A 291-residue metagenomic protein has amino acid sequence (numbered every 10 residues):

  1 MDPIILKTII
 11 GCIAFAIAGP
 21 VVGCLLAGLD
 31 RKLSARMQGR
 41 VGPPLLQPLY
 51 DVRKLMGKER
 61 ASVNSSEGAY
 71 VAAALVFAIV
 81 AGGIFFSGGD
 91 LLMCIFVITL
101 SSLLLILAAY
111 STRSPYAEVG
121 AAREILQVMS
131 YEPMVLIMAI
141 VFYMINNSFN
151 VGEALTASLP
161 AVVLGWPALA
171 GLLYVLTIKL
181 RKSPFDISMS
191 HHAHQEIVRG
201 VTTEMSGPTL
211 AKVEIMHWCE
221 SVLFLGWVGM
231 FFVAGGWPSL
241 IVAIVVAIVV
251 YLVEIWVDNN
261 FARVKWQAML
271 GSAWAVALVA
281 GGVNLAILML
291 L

Functional and structural regions predicted by a protein language model:
M1-L291: Alpha-helical transmembrane segments of multi-pass membrane proteins predominantly involved in bioenergetics
